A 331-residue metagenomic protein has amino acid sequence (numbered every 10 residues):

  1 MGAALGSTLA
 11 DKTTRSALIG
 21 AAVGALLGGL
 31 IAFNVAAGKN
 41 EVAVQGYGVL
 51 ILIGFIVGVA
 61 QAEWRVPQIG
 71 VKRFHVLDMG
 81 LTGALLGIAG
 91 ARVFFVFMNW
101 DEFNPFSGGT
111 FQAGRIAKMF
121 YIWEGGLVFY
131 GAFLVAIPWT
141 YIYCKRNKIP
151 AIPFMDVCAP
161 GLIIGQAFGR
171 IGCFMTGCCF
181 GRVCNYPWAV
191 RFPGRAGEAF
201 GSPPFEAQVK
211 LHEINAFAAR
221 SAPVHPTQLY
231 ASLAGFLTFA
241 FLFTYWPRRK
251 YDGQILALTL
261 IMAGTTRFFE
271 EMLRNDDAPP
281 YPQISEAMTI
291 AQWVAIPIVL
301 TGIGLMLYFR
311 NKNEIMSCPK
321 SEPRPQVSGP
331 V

Functional and structural regions predicted by a protein language model:
M1-V331: Hydrophobic, membrane-interfacing alpha helices
